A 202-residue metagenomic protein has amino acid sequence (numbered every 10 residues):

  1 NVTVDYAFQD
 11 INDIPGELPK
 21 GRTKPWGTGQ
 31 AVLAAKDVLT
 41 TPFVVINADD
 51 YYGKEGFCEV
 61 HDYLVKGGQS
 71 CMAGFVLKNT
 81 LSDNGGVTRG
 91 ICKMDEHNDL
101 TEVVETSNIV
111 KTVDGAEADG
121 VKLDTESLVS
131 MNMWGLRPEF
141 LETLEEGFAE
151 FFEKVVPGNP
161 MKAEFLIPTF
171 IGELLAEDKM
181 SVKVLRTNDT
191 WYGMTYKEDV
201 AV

Functional and structural regions predicted by a protein language model:
N1-V45: Conserved N-terminal catalytic core of the sugar/cofactor nucleotidyltransferase
V2-V4, G68, M180: A short helix-to-beta-strand connector/capping loop
I11-G16, N79-T80, I109-K111, T190-Y192: A short acidic, often aromatic-flanked loop/helix-cap motif at beta-alpha or helix-coil junctions that lines enzyme
A48-Y51: The conserved acidic donor/metal-binding loop of glycosyltransferases
G53-W134, P138: Conserved core of the sugar-phosphate nucleotidyltransferase
L128, K183-D189: Catalytic beta-strand/loop signature of glycosyltransferases that borders the donor
E145-M180: A C-terminal functional module that forms or caps the active site or interfaces directly with catalytic machinery
